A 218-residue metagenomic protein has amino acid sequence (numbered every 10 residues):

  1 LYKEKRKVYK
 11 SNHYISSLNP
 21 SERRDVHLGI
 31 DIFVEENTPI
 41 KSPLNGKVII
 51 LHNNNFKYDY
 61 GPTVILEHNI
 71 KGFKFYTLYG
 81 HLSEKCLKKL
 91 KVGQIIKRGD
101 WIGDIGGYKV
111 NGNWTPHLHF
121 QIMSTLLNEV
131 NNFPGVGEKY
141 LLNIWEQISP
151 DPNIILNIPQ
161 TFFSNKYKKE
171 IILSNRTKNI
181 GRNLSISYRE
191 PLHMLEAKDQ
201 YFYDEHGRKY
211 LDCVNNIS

Functional and structural regions predicted by a protein language model:
L1-D31, E35, L141-Y167: Polar/charged, compositionally biased leader and regulatory segments
P20-K57: Short, glycine/small-residue-enriched coil/turn segments at secondary-structure junctions
D31-I32, Y58, E190-Y201: Short loop/turn motifs at secondary-structure junctions and domain boundaries
S42-C86: Zn2+-dependent peptidoglycan hydrolase active-site motif and core
L51, L82, I105-Y108, T125 (+1 more regions): Residue-level recognition of beta-strand microenvironments
K88-W101, G107-V110, W114-Y167: Acidic, glycine-rich catalytic/binding loops that coordinate metals and/or anionic ligands
K168-K198, N216: Active-site-adjacent loop/helix segments that line or gate small-molecule/cofactor pockets in enzymes
K209-S218: Glycine-rich loop-to-alpha-helix module at the N-terminal edge of alpha/beta enzyme cores
